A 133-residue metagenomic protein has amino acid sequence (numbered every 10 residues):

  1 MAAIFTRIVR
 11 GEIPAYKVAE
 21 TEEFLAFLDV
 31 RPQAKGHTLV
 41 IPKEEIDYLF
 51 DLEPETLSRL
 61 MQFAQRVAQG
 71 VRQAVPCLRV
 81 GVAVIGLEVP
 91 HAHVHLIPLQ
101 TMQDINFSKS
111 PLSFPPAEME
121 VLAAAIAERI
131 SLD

Functional and structural regions predicted by a protein language model:
M1-D133: HIT superfamily nucleotide-processing domains
